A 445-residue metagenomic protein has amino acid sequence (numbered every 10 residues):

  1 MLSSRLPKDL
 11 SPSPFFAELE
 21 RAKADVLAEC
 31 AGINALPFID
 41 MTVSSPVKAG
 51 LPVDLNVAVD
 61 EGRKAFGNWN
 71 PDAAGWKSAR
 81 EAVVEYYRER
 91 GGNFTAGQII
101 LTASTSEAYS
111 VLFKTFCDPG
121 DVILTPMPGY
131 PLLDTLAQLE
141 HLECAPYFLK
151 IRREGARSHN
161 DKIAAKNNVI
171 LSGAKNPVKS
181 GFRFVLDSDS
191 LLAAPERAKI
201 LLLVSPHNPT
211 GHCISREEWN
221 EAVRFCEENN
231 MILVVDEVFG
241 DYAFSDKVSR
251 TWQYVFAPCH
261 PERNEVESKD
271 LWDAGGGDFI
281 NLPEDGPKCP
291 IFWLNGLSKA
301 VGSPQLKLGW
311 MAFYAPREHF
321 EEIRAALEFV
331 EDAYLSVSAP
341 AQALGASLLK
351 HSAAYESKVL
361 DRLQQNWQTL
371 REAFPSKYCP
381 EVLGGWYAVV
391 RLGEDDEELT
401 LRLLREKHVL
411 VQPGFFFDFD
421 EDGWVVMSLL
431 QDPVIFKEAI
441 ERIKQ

Functional and structural regions predicted by a protein language model:
D9-S104, V111, S336, L348-A354 (+1 more regions): N-terminal small-domain helix-loop-helix segment of the aminotransferase-like
M41, V83, I99, I123 (+10 more regions): Generic structural signal for small/hydrophobic residues in well-ordered secondary structure, especially within
G67-K162, N168, G173-N176, S180-C226 (+5 more regions): Conserved core of the PLP fold type I
E85, N93, L192, R402-V411 (+1 more regions): PLP-dependent enzyme catalytic core of the Aspartate aminotransferase-like
T125, P146, V235, V411-P413: Hydrophobic residues in well-ordered beta-strands that form the structural core
N176, D270, G277, N281-Q364: Conserved core segment of the aminotransferase class I/II
Q342, A346, R362-R371, Y378-L392 (+1 more regions): Conserved glycine-rich beta-strand-loop-beta hairpin in the small C-terminal domain of fold type I
